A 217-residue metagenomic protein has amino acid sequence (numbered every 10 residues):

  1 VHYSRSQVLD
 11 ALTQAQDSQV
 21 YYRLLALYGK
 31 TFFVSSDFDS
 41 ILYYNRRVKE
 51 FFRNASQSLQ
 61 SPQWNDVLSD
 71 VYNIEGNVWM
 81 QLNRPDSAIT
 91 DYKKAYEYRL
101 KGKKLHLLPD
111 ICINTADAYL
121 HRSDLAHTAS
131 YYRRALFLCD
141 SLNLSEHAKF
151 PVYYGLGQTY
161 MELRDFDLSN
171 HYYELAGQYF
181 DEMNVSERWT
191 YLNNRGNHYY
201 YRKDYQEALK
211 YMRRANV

Functional and structural regions predicted by a protein language model:
V1-V217: A "functional boundary" signal
